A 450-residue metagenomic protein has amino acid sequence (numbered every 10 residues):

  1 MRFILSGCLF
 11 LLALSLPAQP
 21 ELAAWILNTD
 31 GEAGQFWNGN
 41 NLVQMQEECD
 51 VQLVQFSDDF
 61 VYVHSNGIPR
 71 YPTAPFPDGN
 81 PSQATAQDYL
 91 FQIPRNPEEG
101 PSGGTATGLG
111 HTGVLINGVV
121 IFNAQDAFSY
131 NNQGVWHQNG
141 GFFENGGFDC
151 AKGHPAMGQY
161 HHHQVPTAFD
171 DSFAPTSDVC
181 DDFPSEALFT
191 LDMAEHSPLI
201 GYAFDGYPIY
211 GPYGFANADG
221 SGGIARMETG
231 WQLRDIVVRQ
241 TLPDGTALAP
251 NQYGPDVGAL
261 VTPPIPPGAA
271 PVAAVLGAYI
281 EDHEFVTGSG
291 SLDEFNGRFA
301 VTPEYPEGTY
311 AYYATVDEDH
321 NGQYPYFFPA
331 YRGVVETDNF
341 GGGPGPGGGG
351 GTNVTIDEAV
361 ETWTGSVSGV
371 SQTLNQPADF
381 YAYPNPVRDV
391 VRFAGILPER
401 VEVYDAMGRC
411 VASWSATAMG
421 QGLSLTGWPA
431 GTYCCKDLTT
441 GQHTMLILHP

Functional and structural regions predicted by a protein language model:
M1-I4, P450: Positively charged n-region of N-terminal signal peptides that target proteins for export
A13-P17: N-terminal signal peptide c-region/cleavage motif recognized by signal peptidases
Q19-D149: Solvent-exposed N-terminal domain segments of exported/luminal and surface proteins
A106-Y207, P212-F215: Extracellular-facing segments of soluble proteins and assemblies that are Gly/Ser/Thr-biased and enriched in aromatics
G158, G308, P429-T432: A glycine-anchored, Pro-Gly-centered beta-turn/N-cap motif
Y207, P212, S221-P344, G365: Extended, compositionally biased non-globular segments
S371-Y383, V387-P450: C-terminal outer-membrane/trafficking sorting elements
